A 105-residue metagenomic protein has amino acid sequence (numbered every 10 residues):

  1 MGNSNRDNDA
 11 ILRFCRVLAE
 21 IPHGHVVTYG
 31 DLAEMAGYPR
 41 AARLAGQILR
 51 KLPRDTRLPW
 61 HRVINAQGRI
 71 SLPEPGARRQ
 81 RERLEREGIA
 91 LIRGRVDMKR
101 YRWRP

Functional and structural regions predicted by a protein language model:
G2-P105: Nucleic acid-binding interface residues in structured DNA/RNA-binding domains, emphasizing the DNA-engaging scaffolds
